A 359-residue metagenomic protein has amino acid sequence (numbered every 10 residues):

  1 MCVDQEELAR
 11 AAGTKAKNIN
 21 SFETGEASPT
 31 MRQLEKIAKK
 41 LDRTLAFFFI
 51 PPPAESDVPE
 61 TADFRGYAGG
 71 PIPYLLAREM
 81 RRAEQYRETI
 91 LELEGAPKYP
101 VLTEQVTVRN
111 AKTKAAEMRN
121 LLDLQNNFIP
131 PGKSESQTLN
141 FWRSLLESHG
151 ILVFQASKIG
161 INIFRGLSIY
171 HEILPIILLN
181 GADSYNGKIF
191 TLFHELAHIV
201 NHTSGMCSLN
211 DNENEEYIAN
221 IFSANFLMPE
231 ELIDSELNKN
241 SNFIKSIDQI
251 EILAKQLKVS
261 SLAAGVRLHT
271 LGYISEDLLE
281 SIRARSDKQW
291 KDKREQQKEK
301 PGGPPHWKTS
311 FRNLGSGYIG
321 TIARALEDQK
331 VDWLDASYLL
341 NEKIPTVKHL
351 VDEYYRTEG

Functional and structural regions predicted by a protein language model:
M1-G359: Active-site hotspot residues in diverse enzymes, especially metal/ion-binding acidic/histidine motifs
